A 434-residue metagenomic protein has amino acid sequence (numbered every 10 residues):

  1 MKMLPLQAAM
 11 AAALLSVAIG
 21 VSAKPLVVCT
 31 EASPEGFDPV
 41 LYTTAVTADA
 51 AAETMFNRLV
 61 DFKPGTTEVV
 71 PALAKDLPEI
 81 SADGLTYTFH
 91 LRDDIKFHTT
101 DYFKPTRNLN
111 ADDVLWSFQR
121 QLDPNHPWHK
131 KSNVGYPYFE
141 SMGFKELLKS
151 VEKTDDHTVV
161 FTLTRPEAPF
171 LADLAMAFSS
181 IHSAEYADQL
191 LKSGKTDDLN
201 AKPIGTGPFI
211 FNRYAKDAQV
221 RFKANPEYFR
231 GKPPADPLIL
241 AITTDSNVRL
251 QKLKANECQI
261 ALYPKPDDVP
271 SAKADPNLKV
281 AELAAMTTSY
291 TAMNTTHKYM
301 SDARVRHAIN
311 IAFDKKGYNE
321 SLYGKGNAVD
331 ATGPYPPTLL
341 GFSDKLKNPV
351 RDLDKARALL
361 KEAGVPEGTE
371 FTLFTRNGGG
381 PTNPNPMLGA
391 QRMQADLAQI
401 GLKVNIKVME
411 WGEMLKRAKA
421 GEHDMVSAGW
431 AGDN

Functional and structural regions predicted by a protein language model:
C29-A82, Q119, H126, K202-T206: N-terminal lobe/hinge region of extracytoplasmic solute-binding protein
K63-P64, K145-E152, D156-H157, P166-P233 (+4 more regions): Gly/Pro-rich hinge or "lid" segments in bacterial periplasmic/extracellular proteins
D76-W128, V160, K252, Y299: Aromatic- and charge-enriched surface segment that lines or borders ligand/interaction sites
H90, N108, D113-L115, L122-A187: Surface-exposed binding/hinge segments that line and control ligand-binding clefts or catalytic entry sites
D173-L174, T296, M300-L339, N385: Periplasmic-binding protein-like
G194-N200, N225-S271, A390, K403-N405: Ligand-site clamp/hinge motif
F209, M300, V329-A363, G380-L388: Structural transition elements
K216, L339, K361-D433: Ligand/substrate-recognition segments at binding pockets and active sites
